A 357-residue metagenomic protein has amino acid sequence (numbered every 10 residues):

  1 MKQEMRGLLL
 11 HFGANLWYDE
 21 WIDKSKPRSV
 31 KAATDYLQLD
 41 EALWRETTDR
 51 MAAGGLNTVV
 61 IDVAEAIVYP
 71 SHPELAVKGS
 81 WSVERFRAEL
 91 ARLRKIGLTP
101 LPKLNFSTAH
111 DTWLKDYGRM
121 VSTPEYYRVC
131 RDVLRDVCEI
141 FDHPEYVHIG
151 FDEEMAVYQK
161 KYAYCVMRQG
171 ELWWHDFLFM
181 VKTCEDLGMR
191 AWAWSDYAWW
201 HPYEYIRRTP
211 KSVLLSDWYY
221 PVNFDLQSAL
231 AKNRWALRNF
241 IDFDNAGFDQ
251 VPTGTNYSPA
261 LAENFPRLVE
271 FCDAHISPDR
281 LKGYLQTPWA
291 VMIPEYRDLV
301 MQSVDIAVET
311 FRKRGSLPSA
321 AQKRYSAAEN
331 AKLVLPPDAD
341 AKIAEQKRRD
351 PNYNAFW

Functional and structural regions predicted by a protein language model:
M1-L8, W357: N-terminal intrinsically disordered, low-complexity tails enriched in polar/charged
M1-Q3, I140-F141, R207-P210, F243-N245 (+1 more regions): Extracellular/periplasmic catalytic domains that process cell-envelope and extracellular macromolecules
R6-L214, Y219: Aromatic-lined carbohydrate-binding surfaces of glycoside hydrolases
E46-R50, G97-F106, D136-V147, L178-A193 (+3 more regions): Hydrophobic transmembrane alpha-helix bundles
M51, L93, C184, F243 (+2 more regions): Hydrophobic alpha-helix position signal
H110, P144, H148, V157-K160 (+3 more regions): Charged, low-complexity C-terminal accessory regions
G118, W192-N233, S258-I276, I293-Y296: Substrate-binding cleft/loops of secretory-pathway carbohydrate-active enzymes
G247-W357: Substrate-binding cleft of secreted/luminal carbohydrate-active enzymes
